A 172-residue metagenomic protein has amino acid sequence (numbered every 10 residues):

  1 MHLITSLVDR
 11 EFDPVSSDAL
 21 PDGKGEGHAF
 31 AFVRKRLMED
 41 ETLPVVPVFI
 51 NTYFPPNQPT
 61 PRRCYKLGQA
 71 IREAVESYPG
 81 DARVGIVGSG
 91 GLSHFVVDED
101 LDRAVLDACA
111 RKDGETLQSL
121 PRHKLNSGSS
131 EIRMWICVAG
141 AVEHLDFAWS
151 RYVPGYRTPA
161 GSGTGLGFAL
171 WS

Functional and structural regions predicted by a protein language model:
M1-K66, A74-S77, V97-S172: Flexible, D/E/H-enriched segments
V48, A82-G90: Beta-strand elements within well-structured catalytic alpha/beta cores of enzymes that handle phosphate/sulfate esters
G68, G88-G90, G165: Glycine-centered flexibility sites
S93-F95: A structural signal for small-residue-enriched, beta-sheet-centric alpha/beta enzyme cores and oligomeric scaffold folds
